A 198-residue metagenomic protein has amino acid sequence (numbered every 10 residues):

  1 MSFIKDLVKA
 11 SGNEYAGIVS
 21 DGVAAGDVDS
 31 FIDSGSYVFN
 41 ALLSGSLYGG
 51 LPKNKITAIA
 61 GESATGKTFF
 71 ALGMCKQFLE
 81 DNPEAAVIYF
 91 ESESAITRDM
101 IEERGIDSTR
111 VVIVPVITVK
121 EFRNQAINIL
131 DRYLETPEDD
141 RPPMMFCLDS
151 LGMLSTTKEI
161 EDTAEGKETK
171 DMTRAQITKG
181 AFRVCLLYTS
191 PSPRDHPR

Functional and structural regions predicted by a protein language model:
S2-V111, F122-D131, E135: The Walker A/P-loop phosphate-binding site
A86, P142-M144, R194: Loop/turn-to-beta-strand initiation segments
E91, D149, D195: Acidic active-site catalytic centers that drive phospho-/nucleotidyl reactions and related ester hydrolyses
I96-M100, E121-F122, L154-K158, R198: Switch/connector loops and helix/strand junctions flanking conserved nucleotide-binding motifs in nucleotide-processing
V112-V116: Short acidic-hydrophobic, aromatic-tinged amphipathic segments that line or gate anion-handling sites
A126-F146, C185-L187: Short amphipathic alpha-helices and their capping/turn segments at secondary-structure boundaries
L148-V184: Conserved P-loop NTPase nucleotide-binding/switch module
Y188-R198: Single conserved hydrophobic/aromatic residue that forms the stacking wall/gate of nucleotide- or nucleobase-binding
